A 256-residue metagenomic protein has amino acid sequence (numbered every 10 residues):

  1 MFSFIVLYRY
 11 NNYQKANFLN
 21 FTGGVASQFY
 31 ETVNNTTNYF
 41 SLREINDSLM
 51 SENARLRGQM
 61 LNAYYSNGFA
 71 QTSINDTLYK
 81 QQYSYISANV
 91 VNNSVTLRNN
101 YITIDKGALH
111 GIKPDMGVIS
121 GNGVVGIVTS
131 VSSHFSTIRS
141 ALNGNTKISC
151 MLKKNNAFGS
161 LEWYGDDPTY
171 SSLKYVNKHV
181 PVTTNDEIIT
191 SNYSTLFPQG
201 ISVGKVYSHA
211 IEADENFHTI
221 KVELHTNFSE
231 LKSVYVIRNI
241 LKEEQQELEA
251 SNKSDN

Functional and structural regions predicted by a protein language model:
M1-E44, S48-M50, R55-Y64, F69-N256: A secondary-structure micro-motif
